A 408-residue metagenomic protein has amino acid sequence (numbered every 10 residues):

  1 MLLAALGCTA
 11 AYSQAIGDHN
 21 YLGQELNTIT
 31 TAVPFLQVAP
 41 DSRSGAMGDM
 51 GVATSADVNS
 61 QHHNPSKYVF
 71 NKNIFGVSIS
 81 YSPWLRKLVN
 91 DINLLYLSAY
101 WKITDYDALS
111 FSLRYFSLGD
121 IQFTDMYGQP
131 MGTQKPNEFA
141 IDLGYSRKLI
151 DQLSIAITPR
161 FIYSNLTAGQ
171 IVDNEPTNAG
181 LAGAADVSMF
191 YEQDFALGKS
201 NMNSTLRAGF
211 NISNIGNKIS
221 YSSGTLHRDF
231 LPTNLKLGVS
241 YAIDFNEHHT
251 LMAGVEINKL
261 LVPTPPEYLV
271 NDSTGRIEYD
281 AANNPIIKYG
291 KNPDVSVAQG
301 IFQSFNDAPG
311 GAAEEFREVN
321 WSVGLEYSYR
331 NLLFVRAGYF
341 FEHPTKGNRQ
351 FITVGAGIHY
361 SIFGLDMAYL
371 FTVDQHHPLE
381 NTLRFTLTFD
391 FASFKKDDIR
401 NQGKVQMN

Functional and structural regions predicted by a protein language model:
M1-G7: Sec-dependent N-terminal signal peptides
C8-S13: Sec/Tat signal peptide C-region and signal peptidase I cleavage site
Q14-N408: Subset of outer-membrane beta-barrel
